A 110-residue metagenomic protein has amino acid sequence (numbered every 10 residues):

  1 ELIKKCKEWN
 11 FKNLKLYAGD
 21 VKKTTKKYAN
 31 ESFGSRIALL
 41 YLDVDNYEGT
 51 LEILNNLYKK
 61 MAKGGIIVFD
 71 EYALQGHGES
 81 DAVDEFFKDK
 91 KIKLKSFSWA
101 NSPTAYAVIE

Functional and structural regions predicted by a protein language model:
E1-E110: S-adenosylmethionine/decaboxylated-SAM
